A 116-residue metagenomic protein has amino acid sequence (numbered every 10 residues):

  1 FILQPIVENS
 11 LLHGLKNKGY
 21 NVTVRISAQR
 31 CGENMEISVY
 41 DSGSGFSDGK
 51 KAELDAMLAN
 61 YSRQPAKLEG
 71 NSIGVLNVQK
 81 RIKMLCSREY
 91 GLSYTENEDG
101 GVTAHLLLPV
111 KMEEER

Functional and structural regions predicted by a protein language model:
F1-K18, R81: Conserved ATP-binding N-box helix of the HATPase_c
T23-E33: Short beta-strand/loop element within the Bergerat-fold HATPase_c
V24, V102-L108: Hydrophobic core positions in the C-terminal catalytic ATP-binding module
E33-Y40, G45, T103-H105: Short, highly conserved beta-strand within the GHKL-type HATPase_c fold
Y40-S72: Glycine-rich/acidic phosphate-handling loop/turn and adjacent ATP-lid/helix of nucleotide-binding kinase/ATPase domains
G74-N77, R81-I82: A short alpha-helix in the C-terminal ATP-binding CA
I82, S87-E96: Glycine-rich ATP-binding loops of the HATPase_c
P109-E114: Two-component histidine kinase transmitter core
